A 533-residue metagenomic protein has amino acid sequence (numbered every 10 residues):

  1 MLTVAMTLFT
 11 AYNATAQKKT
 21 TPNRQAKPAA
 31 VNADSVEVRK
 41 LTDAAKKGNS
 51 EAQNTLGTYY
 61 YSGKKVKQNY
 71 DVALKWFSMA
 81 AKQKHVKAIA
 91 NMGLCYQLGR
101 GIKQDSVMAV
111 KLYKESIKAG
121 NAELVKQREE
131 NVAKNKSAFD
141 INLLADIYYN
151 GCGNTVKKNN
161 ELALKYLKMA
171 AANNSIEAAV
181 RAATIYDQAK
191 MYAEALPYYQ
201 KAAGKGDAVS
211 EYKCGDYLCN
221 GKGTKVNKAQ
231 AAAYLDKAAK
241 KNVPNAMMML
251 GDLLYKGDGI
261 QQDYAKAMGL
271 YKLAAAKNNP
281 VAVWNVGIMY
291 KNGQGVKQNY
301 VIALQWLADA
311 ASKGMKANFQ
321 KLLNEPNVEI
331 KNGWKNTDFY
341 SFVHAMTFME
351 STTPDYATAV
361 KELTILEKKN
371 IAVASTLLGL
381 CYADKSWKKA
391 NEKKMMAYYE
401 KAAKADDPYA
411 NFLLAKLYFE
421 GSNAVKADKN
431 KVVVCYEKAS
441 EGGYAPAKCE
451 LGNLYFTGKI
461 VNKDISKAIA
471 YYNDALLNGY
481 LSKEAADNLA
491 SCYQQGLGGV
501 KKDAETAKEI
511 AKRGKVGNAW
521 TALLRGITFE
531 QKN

Functional and structural regions predicted by a protein language model:
Y12-V38, D43, S106, W334 (+1 more regions): Sec-dependent signal peptide cleavage junction
P22-R24, Q127, N131, Q320-Y340 (+2 more regions): Terminal, low-structured helical/coil segments at or just beyond the last alpha-helical repeat
K46-N49, S62-K64, K82-H85, L98-R100 (+23 more regions): Short helix-capping/linker turns of helical repeat alpha-solenoids
T55-S62, N91-L98, Q127, N131 (+12 more regions): Hydrophobic face of amphipathic alpha-helices that form TPR/SEL1-like repeat modules and related alpha-solenoid
Q104-N121, Q298-M315, N473-A475, D487 (+2 more regions): TPR/TPR-like (Sel1-like) alpha-helical repeat modules
